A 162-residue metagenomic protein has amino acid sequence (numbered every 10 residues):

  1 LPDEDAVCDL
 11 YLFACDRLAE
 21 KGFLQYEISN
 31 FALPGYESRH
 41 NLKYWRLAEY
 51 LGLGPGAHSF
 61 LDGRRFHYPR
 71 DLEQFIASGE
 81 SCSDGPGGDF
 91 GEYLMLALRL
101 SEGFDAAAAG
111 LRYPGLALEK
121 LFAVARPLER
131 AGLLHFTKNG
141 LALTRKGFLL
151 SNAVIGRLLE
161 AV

Functional and structural regions predicted by a protein language model:
L1-L116: C-terminal scaffold of the Radical SAM
E37-N41, A131, L149: Short secondary-structure transition/capping segments
G88-M95, F122, F148, N152: Non-catalytic, well-ordered alpha-helical scaffold segments
A106, F136, L150-S151: Short active-site-adjacent structural elements
P114-R130: Short amphipathic alpha-helical interaction segments
E129-N139: A short, conserved structural fragment
G140-T144: Minor-groove-contacting beta-hairpin "wing" of winged helix-turn-helix DNA-binding domains
K146-V162: Short, amphipathic alpha-helical interaction segments positioned at domain boundaries
